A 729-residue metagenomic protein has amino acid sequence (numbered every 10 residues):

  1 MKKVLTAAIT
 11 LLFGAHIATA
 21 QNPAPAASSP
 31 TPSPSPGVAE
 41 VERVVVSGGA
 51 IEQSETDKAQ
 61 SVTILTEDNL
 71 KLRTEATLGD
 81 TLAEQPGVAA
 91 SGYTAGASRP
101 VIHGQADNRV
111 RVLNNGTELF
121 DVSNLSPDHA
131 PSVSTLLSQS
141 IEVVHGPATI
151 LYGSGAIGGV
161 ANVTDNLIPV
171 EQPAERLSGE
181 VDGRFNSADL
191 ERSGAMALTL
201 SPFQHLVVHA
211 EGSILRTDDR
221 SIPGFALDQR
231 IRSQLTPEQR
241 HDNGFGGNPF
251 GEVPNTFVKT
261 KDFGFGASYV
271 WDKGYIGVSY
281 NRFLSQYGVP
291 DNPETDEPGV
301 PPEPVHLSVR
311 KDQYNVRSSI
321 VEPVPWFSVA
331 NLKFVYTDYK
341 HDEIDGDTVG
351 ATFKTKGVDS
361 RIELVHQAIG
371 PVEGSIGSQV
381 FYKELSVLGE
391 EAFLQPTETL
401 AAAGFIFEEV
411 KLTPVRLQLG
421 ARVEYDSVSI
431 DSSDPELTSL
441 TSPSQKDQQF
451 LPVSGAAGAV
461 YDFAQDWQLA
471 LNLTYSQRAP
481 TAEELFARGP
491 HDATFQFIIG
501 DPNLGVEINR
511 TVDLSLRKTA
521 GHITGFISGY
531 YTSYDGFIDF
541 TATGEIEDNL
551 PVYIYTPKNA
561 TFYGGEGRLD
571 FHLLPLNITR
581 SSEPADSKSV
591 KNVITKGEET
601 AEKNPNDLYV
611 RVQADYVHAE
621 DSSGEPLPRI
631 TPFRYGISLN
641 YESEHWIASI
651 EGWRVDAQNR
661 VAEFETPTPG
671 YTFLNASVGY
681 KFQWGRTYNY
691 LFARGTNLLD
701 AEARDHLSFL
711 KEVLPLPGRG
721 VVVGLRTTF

Functional and structural regions predicted by a protein language model:
N22-K71, G79, D107: Short, acidic, small-residue-rich periplasmic hinge/interaction motif at the N-terminus of Gram-negative outer-membrane
A27, V372-G374, L417, T524-Y534 (+3 more regions): Gram-negative outer-membrane beta-barrel transporters
G79-D121: Extracytoplasmic beta-strand/coil segments of soluble accessory domains associated with Gram-negative outer-membrane
E118-P147: Short acidic/polar hinge/loop motifs at secondary-structure boundaries that mediate gating or recognition
S187-R216, D228-Q286, S308-V321, A368-V372 (+5 more regions): Transmembrane beta-barrel wall of Gram-negative outer-membrane proteins
P254-T260, K273-A330, Y336-G357, E390-E398 (+1 more regions): Flexible loop and strand-edge segments within Gram-negative outer membrane beta-barrel domains
T295, P302-R317, V321-P323, S444-D462 (+7 more regions): Outer-membrane beta-barrel signature, preferentially recognizing the C-terminal barrel domain of Gram-negative
Q477, D535, V593, L608 (+2 more regions): C-terminal beta-signal and adjacent terminal beta-strands/loops of Gram-negative outer-membrane beta-barrel proteins
